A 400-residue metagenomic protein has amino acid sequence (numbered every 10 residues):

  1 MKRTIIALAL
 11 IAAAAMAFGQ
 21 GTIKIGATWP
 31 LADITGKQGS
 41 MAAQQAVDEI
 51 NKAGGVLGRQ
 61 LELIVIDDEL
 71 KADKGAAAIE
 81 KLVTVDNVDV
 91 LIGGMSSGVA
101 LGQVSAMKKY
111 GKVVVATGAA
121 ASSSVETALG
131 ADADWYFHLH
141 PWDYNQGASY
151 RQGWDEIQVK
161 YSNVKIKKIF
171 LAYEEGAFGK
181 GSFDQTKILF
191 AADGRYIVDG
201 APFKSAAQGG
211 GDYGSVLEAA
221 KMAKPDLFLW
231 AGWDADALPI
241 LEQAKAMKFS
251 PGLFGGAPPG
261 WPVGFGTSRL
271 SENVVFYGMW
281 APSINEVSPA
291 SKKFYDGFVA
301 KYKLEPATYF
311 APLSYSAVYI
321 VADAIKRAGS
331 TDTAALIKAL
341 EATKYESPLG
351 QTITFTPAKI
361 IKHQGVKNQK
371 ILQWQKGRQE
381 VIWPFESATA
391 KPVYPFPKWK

Functional and structural regions predicted by a protein language model:
M1-K24, K52, W399-K400: Short, low-complexity disordered leader/linker segments with a strong preference for bacterial N-terminal type II
G26-Q44, I66-D73, M95-S96, A172-G181 (+2 more regions): Extracytoplasmic "Venus flytrap"
A27, L82, D86-M95, V115-T117 (+5 more regions): Periplasmic-binding protein-like
I34-M41, A53-T127, L139, P202-G214 (+2 more regions): Beta-alpha junction/loop-to-helix N-cap segments that form part of ligand/metal-binding clefts
M41-L63, V159-Y161, A192-Y196: Signal peptide-proximal N-terminal region of secreted/periplasmic/extracellular or secretory-lumen proteins
K74-A77, W135-M247, S283-K293: Extracellular/periplasmic Venus flytrap/periplasmic-binding protein
A121, A133, H140, A244-Y315 (+2 more regions): Extracellular/periplasmic periplasmic-binding protein-like sensory domains
F298-T308, A322-I382: Segments of small-molecule ligand-sensing domains
